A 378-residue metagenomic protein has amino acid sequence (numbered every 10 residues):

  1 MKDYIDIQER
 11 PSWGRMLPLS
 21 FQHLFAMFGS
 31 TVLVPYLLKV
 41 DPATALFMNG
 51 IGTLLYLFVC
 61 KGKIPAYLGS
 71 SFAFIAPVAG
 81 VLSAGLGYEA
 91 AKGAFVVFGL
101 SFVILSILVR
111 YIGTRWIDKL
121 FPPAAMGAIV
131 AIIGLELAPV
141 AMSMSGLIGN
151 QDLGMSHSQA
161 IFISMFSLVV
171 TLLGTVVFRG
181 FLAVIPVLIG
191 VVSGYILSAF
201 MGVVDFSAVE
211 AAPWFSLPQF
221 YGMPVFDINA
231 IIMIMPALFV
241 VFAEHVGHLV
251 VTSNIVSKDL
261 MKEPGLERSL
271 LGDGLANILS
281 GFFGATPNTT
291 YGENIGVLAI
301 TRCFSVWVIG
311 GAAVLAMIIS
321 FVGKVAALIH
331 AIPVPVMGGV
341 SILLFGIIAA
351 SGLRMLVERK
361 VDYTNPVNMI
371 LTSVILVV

Functional and structural regions predicted by a protein language model:
M1-K2, D6-R10, V170-G174, V187-I234: Hydrophobic transmembrane alpha-helices of multi-pass solute/ion transporters
D3-G14, Y36-L57, K63, M235-V306: Membrane-embedded helical hairpins/re-entrant loop segments and their flanking transmembrane helices within multi-pass
R15-M27, S156-L168, I185-P186, M201 (+2 more regions): Hydrophobic, membrane-embedded alpha-helices of multi-pass small-molecule transporters
L19-G52, L57, I64-G87: Transmembrane helix-boundary motif of multi-pass solute transporters/channels
V40-F47, G62-F74, I117-M126, L182-L188 (+3 more regions): Short, non-helical or kinked segments that cap or interrupt transmembrane helices
G52-I64, V103-I117, T171-R179, V246-S257 (+2 more regions): C-terminal ends of transmembrane helices
V78-A84, T175, N294-I309, L315-S320: Interfacial segments of multi-pass membrane proteins
S83-S207, A313-V378: Membrane-embedded alpha-helical modules
